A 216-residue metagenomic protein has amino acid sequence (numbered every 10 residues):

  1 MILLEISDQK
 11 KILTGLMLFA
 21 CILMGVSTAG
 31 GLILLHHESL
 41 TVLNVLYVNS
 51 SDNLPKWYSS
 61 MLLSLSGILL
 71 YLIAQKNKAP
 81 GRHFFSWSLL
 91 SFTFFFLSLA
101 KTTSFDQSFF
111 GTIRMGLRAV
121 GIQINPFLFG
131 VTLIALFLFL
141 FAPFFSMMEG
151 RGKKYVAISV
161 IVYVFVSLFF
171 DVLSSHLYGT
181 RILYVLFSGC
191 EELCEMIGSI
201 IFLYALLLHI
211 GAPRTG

Functional and structural regions predicted by a protein language model:
I2-G216: Hydrophobic alpha-helical segments at protein termini of multi-pass membrane proteins
